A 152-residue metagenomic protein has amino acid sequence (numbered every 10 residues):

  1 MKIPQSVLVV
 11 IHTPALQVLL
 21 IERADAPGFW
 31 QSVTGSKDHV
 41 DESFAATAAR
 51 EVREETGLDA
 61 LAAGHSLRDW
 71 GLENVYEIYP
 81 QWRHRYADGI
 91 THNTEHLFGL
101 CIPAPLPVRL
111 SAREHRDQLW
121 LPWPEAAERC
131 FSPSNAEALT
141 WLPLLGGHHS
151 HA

Functional and structural regions predicted by a protein language model:
M1-V18, V40: Conserved N-terminal beta-strand and adjoining loop/helix that marks the start of the Nudix/MutT-like hydrolase domain
I11, E22, G99-C101: Short, well-ordered beta-strand micro-motif
Q17-L20, Q31: General beta-strand recognition
A26-F29: A conserved beta-turn-beta hairpin within the catalytic core of GNAT-like acetyltransferases that forms part
Q31, H92, W120: Short aromatic/basic micro-patch
S32-W70: The catalytic Nudix box helix
L58-L106: Active-site segment of metal-dependent pyrophosphate-handling enzymes, primarily the Nudix hydrolase catalytic core
H96-T140: NUDIX/MutT-family hydrolases
